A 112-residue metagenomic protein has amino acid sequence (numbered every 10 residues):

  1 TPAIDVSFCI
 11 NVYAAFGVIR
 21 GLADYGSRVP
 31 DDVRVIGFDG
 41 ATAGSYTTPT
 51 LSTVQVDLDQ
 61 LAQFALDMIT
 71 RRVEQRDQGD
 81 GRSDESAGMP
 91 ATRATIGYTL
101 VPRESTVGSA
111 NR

Functional and structural regions predicted by a protein language model:
T1-N111: Flexible loop/turn connectors
